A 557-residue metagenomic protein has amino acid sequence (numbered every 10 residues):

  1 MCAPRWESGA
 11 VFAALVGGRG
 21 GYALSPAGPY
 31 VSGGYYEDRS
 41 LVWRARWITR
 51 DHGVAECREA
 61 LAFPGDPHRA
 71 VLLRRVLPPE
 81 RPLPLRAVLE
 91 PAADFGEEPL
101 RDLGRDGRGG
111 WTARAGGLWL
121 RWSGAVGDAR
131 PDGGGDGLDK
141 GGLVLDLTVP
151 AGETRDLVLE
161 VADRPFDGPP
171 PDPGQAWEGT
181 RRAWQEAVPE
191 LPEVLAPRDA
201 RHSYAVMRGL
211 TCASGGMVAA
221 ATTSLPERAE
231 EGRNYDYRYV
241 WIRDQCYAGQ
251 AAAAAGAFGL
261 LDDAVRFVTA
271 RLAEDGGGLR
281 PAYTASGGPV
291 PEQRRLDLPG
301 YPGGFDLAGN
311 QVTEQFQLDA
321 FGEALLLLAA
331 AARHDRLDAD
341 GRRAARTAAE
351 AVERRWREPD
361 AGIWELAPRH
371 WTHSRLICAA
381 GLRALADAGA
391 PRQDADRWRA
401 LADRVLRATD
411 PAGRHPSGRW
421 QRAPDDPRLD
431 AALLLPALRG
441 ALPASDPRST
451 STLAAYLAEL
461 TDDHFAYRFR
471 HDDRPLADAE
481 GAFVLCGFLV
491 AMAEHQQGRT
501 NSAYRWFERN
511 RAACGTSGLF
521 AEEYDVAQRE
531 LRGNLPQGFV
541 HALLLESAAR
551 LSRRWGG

Functional and structural regions predicted by a protein language model:
M1-G557: Acidic, mature catalytic/reactive cores of soluble proteins
